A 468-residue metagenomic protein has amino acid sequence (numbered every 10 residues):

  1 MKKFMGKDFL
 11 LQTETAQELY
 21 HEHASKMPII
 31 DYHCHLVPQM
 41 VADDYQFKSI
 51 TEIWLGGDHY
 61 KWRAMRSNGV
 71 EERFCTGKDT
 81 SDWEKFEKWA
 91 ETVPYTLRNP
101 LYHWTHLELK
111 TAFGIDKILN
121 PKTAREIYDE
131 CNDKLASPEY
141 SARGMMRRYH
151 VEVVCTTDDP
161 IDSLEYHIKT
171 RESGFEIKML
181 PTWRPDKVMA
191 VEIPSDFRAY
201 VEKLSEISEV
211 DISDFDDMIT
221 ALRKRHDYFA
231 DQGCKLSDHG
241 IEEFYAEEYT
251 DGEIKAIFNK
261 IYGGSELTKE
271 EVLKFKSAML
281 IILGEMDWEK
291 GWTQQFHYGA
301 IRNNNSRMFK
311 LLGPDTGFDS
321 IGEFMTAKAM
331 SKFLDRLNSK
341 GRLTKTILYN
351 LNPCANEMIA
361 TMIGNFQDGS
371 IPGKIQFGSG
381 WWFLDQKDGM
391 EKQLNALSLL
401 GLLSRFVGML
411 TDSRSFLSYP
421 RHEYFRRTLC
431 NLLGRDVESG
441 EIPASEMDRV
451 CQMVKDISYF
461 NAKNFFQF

Functional and structural regions predicted by a protein language model:
M1-K290, R342-T344, L348-P353, E357-A360 (+1 more regions): Metal-cofactor-binding active-site regions of metalloenzymes
T268-K269, F318-F324: A short acidic, glycine-rich active-site loop that binds or catalyzes chemistry on phosphate/adenosine moieties
Q294-F296: C-terminal amphipathic alpha-helical interaction region
A300, N305: Hard-cation-handling environments
F309-G317: Short glycine/proline- and charge-enriched loop/turn segments that cap or connect secondary-structure elements
F324-M330: Divalent-cation-assisted or electrostatically stabilized phosphate/pyrophosphate-binding catalytic cores
F333-S339: Short, basic/hydrophobic alpha-helical segments
